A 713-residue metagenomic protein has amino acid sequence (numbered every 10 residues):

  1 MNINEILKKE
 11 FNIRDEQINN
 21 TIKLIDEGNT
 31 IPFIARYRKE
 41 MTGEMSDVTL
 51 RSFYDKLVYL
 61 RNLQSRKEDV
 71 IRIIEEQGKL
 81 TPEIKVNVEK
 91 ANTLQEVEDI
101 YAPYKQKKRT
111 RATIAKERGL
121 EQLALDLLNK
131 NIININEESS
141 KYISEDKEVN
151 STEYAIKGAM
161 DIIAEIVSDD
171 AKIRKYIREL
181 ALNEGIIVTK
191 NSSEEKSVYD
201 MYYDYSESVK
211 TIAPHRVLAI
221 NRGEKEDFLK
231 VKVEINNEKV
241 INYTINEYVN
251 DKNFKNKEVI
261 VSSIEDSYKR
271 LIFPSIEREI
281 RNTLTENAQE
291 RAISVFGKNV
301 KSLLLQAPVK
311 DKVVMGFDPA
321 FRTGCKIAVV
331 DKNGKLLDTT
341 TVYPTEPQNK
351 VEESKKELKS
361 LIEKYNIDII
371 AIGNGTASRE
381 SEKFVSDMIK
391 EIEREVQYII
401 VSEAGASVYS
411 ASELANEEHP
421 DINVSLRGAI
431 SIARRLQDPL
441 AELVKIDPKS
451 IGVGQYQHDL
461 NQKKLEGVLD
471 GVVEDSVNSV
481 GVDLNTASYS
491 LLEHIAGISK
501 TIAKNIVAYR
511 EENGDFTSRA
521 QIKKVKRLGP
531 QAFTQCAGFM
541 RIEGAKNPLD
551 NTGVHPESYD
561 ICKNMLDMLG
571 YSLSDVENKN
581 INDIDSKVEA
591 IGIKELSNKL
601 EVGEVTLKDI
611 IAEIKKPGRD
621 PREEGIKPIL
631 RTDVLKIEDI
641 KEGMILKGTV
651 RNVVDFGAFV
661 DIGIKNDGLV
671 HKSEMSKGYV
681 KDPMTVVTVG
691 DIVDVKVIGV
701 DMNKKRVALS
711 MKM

Functional and structural regions predicted by a protein language model:
M1-N19, D26: Generic start-of-chain signal for non-secretory N-termini
I3, D55, N62-K79, E89 (+7 more regions): Long, highly charged, low-complexity intrinsically disordered interaction regions that mediate electrostatic DNA/RNA
K23-D26, P103, I114-E117, A219-G223 (+15 more regions): Replace "in large, NTP-powered and nucleic-acid-processing enzymes" with "in large, NTP-powered factors and other
Y37-K39, N236, P319, K332-N333 (+10 more regions): Short, ordered loop/turn segments at secondary-structure junctions
T49-R51, L63, E68-I73, Q77-G316 (+2 more regions): Duplex nucleic acid-engaging cores and interfaces of nucleic-acid transaction enzymes
E179-I187, F317-F321, T376-A377, V401-V408 (+5 more regions): A glycine-rich phosphate-binding loop feature that marks nucleotide/adenosyl-phosphate handling sites
K225-N236, E247-I272, R434-K463, M568 (+1 more regions): Structured, non-catalytic alpha/beta "coupling" segments that mediate domain-domain communication and provide generic
A545-K546, D550-M713: Single-stranded RNA-binding regions, centering on S1/OB-family and related RNA-binding modules
